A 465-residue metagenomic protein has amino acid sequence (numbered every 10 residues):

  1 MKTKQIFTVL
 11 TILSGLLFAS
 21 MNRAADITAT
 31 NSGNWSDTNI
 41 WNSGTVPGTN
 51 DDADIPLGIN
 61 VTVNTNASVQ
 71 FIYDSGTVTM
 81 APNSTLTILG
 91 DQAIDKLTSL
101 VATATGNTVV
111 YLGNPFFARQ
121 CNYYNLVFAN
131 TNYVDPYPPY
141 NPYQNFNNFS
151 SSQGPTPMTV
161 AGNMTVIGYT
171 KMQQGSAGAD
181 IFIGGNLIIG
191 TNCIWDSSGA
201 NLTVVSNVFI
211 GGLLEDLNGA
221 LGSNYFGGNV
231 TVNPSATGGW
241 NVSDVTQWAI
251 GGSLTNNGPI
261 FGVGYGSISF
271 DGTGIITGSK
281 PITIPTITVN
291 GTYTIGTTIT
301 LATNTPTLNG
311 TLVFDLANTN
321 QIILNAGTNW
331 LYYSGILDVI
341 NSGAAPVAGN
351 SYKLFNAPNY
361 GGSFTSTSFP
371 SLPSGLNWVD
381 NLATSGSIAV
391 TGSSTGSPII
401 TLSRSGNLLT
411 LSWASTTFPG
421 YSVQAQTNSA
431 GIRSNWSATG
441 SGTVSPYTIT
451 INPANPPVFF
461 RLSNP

Functional and structural regions predicted by a protein language model:
M1-A25: Sec-dependent, cleavable N-terminal signal peptides
A24-T328: Extracellular beta-sheet-rich ligand-binding/adhesion modules
N34, N132-Y133, A317-T319, S342-P346 (+4 more regions): Acidic glycine-/aspartate-rich tracts in secreted/extracellular proteins
L57, G168, D244, L382 (+3 more regions): Short loop/turn positions at the edges of beta-strands in beta-sheet-rich folds
T62-V63, N147-F149, G361-T367, R433-T439: Short, surface-exposed terminal/edge motifs of secreted or surface/virion proteins that either
V109, W195, L202, L217 (+5 more regions): Generic recognition of long tandem-repeat/solenoid scaffolds
T159-V160, T300-T303, T307-T391: Extracellular, surface-exposed repeat/solenoid domains
A389-P465: Short, composition-biased motifs enriched in small/polar/acidic residues
